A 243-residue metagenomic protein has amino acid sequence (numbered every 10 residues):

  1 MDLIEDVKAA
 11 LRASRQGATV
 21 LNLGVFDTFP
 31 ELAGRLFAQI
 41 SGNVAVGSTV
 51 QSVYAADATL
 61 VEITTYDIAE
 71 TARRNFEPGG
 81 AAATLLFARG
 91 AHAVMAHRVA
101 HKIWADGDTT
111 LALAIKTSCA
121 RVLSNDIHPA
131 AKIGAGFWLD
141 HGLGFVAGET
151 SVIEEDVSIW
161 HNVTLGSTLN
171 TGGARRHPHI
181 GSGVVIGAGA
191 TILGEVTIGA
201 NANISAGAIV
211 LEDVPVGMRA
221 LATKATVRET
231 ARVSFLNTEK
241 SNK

Functional and structural regions predicted by a protein language model:
M1-S118, L236-K243: Terminal amphipathic alpha-helical/low-complexity segments used for targeting or macromolecular assembly
A120-R228, R232: Structural signal for interior beta-strand "rungs" in well-ordered beta-sheet cores of soluble enzyme domains
